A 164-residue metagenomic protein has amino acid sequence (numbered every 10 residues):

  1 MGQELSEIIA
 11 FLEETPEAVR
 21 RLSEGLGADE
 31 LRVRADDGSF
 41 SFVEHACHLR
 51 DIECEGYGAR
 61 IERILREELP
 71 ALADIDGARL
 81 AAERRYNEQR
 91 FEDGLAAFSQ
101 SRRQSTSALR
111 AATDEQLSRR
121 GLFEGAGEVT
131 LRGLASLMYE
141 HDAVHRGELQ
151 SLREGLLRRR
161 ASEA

Functional and structural regions predicted by a protein language model:
M1-E17, R158: Extreme N-terminal tail/first-helix region
M1-E4, E83-R90, A126-T130: Short amphipathic alpha-helical segments at helix-loop
Q3, E7-A10, V33-R34, R66 (+3 more regions): Solvent-exposed interaction patches of small proteins and small membrane subunits
I8-F11, L22-L26, E68-A71, A81-N87 (+1 more regions): Short acidic/polar alpha-helix capping motifs at helix-coil junctions
L12-P16, L22, R79-R119, M138: Acidic/histidine-rich alpha-helical segments that form the ligand environment of transition-metal centers
P16, G27, L65, L69 (+3 more regions): Generic secondary-structure transition motif, activating predominantly at the C-termini of alpha-helices
A18-G25, D29, R60, Q104 (+3 more regions): Amphipathic, soluble alpha-helical interaction motifs
R32-G77, T106, R120-A164: Short, contiguous alpha-helical
